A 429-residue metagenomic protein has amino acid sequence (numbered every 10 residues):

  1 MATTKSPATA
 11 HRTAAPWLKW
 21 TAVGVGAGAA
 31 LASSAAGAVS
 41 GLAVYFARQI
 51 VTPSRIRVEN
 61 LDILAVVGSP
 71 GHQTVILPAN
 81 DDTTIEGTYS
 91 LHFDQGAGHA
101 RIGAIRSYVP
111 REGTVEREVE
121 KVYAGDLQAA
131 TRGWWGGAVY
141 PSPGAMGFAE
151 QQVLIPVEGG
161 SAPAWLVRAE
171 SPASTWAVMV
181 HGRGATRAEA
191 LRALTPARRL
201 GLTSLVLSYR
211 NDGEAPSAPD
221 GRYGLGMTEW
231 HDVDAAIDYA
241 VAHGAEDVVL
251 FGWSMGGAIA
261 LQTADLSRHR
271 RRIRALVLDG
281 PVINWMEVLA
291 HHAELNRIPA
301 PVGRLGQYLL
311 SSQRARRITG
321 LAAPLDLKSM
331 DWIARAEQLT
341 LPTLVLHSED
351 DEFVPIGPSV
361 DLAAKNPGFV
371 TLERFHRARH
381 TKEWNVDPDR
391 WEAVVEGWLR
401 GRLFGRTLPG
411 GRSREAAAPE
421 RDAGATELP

Functional and structural regions predicted by a protein language model:
M1-A145, D422-P429: N-terminal targeting or regulatory segments adjacent to alpha/beta-hydrolase or S9 domains
E158-P216: Short, surface-exposed "cap/lid" segments of acyl-processing enzymes
R222-H243, V249: Alpha/beta-hydrolase active-site loop
L266-L325: Hydrolase active-site cap/lid region
Q338-T340, V345-H347, D351: Short beta-strand/loop motif that positions the catalytic acidic residue of the alpha/beta-hydrolase fold
L341, P355-A364: Short alpha-helix in the alpha/beta-hydrolase fold that links the catalytic acid
E349-V354, T381-K382: Acidic catalytic loop of the alpha/beta-hydrolase fold
A378-E392, T407-A416: Catalytic histidine-centered segment of alpha/beta-hydrolase-like enzymes
